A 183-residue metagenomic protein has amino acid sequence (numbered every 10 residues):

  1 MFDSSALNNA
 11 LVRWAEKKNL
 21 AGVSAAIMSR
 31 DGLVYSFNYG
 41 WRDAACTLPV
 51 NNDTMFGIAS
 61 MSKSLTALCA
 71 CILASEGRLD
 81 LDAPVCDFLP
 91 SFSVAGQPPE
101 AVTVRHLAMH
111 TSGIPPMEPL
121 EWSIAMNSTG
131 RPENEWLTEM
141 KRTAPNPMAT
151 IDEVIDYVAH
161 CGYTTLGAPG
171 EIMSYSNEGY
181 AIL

Functional and structural regions predicted by a protein language model:
M1-R30, P132, V158, L166: Beta-lactamase-like hydrolase cores
G22-S24, S36, M55: A common structural microfeature
S24, Y39-G40, L79: N-terminal cofactor/phosphate-binding cores enriched in small/glycine residues, especially glycine-rich loops such as
D31, L107, L183: Conserved hydrophobic/aromatic pocket- or pore-lining residues that grip, position, or stack substrates in active sites
G32-L33, R78: Residue-level signal for well-ordered, solvent-exposed loop/turn and beta-edge residues enriched in charged/polar side
L33-Y39: Amphipathic coiled-coil signal-relay and dimerization helices
A44-N177: Active-site-proximal loop and beta-strand segments within enzyme catalytic domains
E178-I182: Hydrophobic mid-domain F-helix/FG-region of cytochrome P450s
